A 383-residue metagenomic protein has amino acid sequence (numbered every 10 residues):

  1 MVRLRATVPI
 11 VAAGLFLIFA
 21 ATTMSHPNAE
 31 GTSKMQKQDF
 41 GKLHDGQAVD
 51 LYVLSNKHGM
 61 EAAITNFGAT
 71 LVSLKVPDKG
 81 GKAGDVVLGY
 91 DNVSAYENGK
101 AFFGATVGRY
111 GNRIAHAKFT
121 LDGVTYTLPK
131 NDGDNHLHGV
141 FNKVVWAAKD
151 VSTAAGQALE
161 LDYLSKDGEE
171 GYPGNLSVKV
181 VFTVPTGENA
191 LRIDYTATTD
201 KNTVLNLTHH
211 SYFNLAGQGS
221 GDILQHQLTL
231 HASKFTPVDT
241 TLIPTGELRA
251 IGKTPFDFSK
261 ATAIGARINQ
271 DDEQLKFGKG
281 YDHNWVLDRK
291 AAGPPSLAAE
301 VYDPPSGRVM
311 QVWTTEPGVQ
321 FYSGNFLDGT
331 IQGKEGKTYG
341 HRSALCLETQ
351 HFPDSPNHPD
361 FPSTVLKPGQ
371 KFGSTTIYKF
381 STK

Functional and structural regions predicted by a protein language model:
M1-A12: Bacterial N-terminal signal peptides that target proteins for export
V2, T23-S25: Position-driven detector of the extreme protein N-terminus
V11-A21: Bacterial N-terminal signal peptides
H26-M60, N66-K383: An exposed, glycine/acidic-rich loop-and-rim segment of catalytic or binding clefts
